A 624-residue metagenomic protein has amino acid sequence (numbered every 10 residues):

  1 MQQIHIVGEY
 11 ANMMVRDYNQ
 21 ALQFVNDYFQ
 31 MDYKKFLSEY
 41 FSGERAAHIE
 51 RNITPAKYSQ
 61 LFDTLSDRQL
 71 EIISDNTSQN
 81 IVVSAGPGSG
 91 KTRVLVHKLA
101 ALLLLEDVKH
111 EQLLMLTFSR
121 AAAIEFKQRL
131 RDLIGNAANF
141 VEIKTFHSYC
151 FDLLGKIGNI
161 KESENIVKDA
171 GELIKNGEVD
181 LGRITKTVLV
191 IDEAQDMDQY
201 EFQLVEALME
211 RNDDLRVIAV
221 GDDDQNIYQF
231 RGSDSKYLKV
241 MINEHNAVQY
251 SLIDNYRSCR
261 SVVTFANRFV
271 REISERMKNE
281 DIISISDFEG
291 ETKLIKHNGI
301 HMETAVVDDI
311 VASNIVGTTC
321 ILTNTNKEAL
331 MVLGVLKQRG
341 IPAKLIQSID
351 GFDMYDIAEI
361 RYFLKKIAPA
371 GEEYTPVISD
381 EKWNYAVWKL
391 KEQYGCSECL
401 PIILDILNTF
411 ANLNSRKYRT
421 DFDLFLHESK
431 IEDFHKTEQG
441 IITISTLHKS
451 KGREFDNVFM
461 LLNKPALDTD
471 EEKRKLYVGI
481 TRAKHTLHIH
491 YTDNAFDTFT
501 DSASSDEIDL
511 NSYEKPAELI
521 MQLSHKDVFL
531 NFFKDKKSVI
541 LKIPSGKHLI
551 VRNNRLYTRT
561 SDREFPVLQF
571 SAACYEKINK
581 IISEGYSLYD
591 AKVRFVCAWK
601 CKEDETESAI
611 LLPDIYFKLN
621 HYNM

Functional and structural regions predicted by a protein language model:
M1-N159: P-loop NTPase Walker
T64-N80, H97, I143-V188, D198-N212 (+1 more regions): Conserved helicase/translocase P-loop NTPase motor core
S89-L95, L99, A247, N255-A343: Helicase P-loop NTPase motor core
R120, R260, C320-K475, I480-L487 (+1 more regions): Core RecA-like ATPase module of SF1/SF2 helicases and allied nucleic-acid translocases
E193-D196, G221-D222: Walker B catalytic acidic pair
R211-K236: Sensor-1/coupling segment of RecA-like P-loop NTPase cores
K236-S258: Conserved P-loop NTPase catalytic core
F499-M624: Conserved active-site motif detector
